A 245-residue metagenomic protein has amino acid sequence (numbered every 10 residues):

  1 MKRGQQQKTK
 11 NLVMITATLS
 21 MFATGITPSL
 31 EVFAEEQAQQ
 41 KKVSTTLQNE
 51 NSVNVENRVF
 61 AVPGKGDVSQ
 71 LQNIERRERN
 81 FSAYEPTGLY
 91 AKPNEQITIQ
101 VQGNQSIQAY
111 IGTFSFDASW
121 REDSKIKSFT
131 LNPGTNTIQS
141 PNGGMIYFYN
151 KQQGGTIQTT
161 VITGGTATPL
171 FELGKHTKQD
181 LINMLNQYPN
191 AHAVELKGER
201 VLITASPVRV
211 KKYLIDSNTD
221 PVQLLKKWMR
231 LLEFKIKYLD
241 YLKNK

Functional and structural regions predicted by a protein language model:
R3, A34, Q152, P207-R209: Short, flexible loop/turn elements at secondary-structure junctions
R3-M14: Bacterial N-terminal signal peptides that target proteins for export
L12-F22: Hydrophobic alpha-helical targeting segments used for export or membrane insertion
F22-K42: Sec-dependent signal peptide cleavage junction
Q37-K175: Beta-strand-enriched, solvent-exposed domains that form extended recognition/catalytic surfaces
L89, I138, L185-Y188, A193-L196 (+1 more regions): A general structural signal for short secondary-structure junctions and capping/turn motifs
I162-E195: Low-complexity, Pro/Ser/Thr- and charge-rich linker/hinge segments at domain boundaries
H192-K245: Catalytic cores of extracellular degradative/oxidative enzymes
